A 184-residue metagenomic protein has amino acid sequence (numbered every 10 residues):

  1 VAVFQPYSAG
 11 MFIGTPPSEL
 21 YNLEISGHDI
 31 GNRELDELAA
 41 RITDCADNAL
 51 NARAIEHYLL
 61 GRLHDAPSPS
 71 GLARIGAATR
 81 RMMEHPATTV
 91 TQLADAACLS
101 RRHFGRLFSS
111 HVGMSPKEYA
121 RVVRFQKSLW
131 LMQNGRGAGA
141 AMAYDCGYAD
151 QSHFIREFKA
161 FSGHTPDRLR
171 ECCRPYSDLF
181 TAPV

Functional and structural regions predicted by a protein language model:
V1-R101, S115, W130-Q133, A138-A149 (+1 more regions): Alpha-helical bundle regulatory/interaction domains
T91, G105-S110, M114-A120: Long, low-complexity intrinsically disordered regions
F108-M114, E157-L169: A secondary-structure capping/hinge motif
S109, S128-L131: Enrichment for repetitive, rod-forming helical segments
